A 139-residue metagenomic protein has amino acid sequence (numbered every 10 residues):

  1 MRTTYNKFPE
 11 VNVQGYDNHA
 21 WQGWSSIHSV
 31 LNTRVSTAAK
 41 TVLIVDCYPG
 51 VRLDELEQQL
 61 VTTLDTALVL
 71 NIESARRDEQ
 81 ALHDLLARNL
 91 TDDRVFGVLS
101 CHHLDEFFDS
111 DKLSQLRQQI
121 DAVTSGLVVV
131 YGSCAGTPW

Functional and structural regions predicted by a protein language model:
R2-S26, D65-L127: ATP-dependent small-molecule kinase phosphotransfer cores that center on conserved nucleotide phosphate-binding segments
D17-R34, A38-T62: Glycine-rich P-loop/Walker A and Walker A-like loops and their local beta1-loop-alpha1 context in P-loop NTPases
T41-V45, T124-V130: Generic beta-sheet signal
P49-L53, R76, A135-P138: Short acidic, S/G/P-rich loop/turn micro-motifs used as interaction or catalytic elements
Q59-D65, T137-P138: Short, surface-exposed basic-aromatic patches at helix termini and helix-loop junctions that form
A122-T124, S133-W139: Replace "adjacent to P-loop NTPase cores in ATP/GTP-dependent enzymes" with "adjacent to NTP-binding cores
